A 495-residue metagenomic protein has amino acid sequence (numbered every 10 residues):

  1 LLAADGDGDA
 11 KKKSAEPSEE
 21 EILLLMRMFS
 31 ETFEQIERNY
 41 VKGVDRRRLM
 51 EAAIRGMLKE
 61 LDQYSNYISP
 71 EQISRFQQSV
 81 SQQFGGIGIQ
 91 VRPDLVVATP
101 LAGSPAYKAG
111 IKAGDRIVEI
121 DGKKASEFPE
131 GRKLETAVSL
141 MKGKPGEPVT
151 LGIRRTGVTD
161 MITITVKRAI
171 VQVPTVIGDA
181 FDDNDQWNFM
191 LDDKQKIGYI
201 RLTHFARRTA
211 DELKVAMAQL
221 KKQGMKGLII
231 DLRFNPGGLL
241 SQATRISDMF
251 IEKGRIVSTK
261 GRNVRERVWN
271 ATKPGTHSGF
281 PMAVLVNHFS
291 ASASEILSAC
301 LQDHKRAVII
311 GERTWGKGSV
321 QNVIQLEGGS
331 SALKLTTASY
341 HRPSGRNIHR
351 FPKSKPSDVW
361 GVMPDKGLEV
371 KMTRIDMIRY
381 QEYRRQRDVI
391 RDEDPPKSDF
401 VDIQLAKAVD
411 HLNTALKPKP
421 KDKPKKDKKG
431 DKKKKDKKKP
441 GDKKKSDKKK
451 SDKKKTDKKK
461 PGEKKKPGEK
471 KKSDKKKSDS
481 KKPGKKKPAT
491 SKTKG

Functional and structural regions predicted by a protein language model:
G8-P17, F29-N39, E119, R387-E393: Acidic/histidine-rich, surface-exposed loop or edge segments in extracytoplasmic proteins
D9, Q172, I177-G495: C-terminal "post-core" interaction segments
L24-E31, V44, L49-I54, D62 (+15 more regions): Extracytoplasmic
T32, A53, I89, A106 (+9 more regions): Terminal peptide-recognition signature
F33-K42, A53-N66, S81, R116-G122 (+7 more regions): Sec-exported extracytoplasmic/periplasmic mature domains
I36-D94, A98-L101, P148-T150, R154-N184 (+6 more regions): Extended, small/polar residue-biased N-terminal targeting/export presequences and adjacent propeptide/linker tracts
V80-E119, K123-E127, A206-R207, A338: PDZ/PDZ-like domain segments forming the peptide/carboxylate-binding groove, activating on the N-terminal beta-strands
R116-T150, Q242, K317-I324: PDZ domains, with a preference for the canonical peptide-binding region formed by the helix
